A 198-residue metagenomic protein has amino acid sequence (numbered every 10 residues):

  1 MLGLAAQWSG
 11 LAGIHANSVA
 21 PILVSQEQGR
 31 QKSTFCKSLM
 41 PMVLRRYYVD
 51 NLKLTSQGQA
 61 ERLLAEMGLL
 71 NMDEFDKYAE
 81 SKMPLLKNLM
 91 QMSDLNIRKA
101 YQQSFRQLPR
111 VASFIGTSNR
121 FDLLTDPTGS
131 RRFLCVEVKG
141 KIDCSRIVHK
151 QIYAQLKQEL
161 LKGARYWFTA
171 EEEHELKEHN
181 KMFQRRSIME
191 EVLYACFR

Functional and structural regions predicted by a protein language model:
M1-A65: P-loop NTPase catalytic core of nucleic-acid-dependent motor ATPases
A16-V19, R46-Y47, Q57-K82, N88-M90 (+1 more regions): Feature primarily recognizes SF3-like P-loop helicase cores of small DNA viruses
C36, L86-K87: Short amphipathic alpha-helical segments and helix-helix/interface helices
P41, K82-M83: Hydrophobic alpha-helical membrane-insertion segments
